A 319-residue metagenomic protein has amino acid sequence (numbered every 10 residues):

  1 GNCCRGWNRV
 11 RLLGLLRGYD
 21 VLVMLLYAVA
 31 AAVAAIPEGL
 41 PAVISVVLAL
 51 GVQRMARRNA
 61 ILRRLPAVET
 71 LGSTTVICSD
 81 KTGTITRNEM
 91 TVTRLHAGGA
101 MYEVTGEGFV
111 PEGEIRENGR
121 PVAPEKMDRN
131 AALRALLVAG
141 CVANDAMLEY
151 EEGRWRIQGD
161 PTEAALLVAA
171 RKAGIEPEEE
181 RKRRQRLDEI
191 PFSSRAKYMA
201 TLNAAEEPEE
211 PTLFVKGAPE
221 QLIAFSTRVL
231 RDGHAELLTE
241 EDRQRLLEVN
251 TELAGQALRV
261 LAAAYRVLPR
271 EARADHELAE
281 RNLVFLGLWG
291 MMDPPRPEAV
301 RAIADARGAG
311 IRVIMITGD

Functional and structural regions predicted by a protein language model:
G1-G318: Conserved cytosolic headpiece of P-type ATPases
